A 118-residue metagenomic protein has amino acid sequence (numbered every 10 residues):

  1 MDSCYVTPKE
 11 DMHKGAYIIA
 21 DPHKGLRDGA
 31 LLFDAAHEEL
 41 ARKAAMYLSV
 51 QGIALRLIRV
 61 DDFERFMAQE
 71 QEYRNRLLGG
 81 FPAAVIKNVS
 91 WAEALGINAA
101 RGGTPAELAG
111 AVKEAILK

Functional and structural regions predicted by a protein language model:
M1-K118: Thiamine diphosphate
